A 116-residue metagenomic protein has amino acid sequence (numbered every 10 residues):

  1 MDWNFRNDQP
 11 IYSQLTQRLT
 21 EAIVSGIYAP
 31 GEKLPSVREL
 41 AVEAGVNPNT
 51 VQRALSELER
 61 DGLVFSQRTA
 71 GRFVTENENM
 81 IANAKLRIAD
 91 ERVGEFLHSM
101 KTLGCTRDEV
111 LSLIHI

Functional and structural regions predicted by a protein language model:
M1-D8: N-terminal intrinsically disordered/low-complexity leader segments
G26, G62: Glycine-centered, phosphate/nucleic-acid-interacting loop/turn motifs that mediate DNA/RNA or nucleotide
K33-A44, L58: A short alpha-helical element within helix-turn-helix/winged-helix DNA-binding domains across DNA-binding proteins
L34, S66-V74, E78: Short, Lys/Arg-rich nucleic-acid/phosphate-binding segment
E78-L103: Conserved segment of winged-helix/HTH DNA-binding domains
I114-I116: Conserved small/polar residues in nucleotide/adenosyl-binding loops
